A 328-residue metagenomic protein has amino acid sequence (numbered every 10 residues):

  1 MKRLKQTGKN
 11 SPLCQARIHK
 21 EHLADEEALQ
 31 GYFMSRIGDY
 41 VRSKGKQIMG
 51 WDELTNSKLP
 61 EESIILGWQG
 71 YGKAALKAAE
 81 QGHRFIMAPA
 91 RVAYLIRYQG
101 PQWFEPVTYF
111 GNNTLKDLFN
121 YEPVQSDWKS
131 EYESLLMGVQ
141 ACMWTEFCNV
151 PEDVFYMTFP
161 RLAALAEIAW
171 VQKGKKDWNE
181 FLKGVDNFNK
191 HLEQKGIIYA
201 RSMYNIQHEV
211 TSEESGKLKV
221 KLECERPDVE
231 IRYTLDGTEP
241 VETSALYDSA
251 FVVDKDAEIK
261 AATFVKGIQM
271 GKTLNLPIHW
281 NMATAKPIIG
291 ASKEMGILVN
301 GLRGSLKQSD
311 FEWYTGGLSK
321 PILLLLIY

Functional and structural regions predicted by a protein language model:
M1-S63, W68-G82: Active-site neighborhood of glycoside hydrolase catalytic domains
T7-K9, K77, R97-Y98, S244 (+1 more regions): Short, solvent-exposed loop/turn and secondary-structure capping segments
N10-A16, L135-C142, G237: Short amphipathic alpha-helical segments, especially helix-boundary/capping motifs
I18-A24, M143-C148, V171, V241: Glycine- and acidic
F33-G45, A88-F104, V229-I231, G304-K307 (+1 more regions): Short secondary-structure transition/capping segments
V41, I65, L162, Y233 (+1 more regions): Hydrophobic, well-ordered secondary-structure elements that form the walls of internal hydrophobic environments
I48-G50, K58-S63, Q69-L218: Flexible, acidic glycine-rich loops studded with aromatic residues
Q172, K176-L326: Short, compositionally stereotyped local motifs that mark structural "simplifiers"
